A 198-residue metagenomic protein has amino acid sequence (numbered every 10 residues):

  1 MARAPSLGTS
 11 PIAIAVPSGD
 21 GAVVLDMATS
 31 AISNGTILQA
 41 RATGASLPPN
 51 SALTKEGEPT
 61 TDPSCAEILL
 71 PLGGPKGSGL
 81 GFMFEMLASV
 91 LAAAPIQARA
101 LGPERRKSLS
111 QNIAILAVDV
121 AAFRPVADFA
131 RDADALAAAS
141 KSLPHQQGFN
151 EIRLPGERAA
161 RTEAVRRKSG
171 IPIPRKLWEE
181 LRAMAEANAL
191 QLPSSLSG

Functional and structural regions predicted by a protein language model:
M1-P63: Phosphate/diphosphate-binding glycine-rich loops and adjacent basic-rich segments that engage nucleotide
P5-S10, A28, G79-I113, A117: N-terminal nucleophile
T9, E67, P75-F82, L91 (+4 more regions): Conserved active-site and cofactor/substrate-binding residues in soluble primary-metabolism enzymes
S10-I12, G21-L25, I68, K76 (+4 more regions): Structural beta-strand/beta-sheet cores of well-ordered domains, especially the beta-sheet scaffolds that support
T29-I32, K76, V120-A122: Glycine-rich beta-alpha junction loops
G35-T36, A42-A98: Secondary-shell segments that build the walls of catalytic and ion/ligand-binding clefts
I96-G198: Catalytic-core signal marking the mid-to-C-terminal active-site face
